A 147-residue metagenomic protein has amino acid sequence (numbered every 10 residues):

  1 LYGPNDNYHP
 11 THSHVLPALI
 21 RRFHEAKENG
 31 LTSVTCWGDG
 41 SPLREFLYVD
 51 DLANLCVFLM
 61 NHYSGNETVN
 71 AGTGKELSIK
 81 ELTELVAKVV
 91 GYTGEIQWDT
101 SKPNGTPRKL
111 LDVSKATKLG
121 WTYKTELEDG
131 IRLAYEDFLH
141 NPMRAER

Functional and structural regions predicted by a protein language model:
L1-A18, P42-L43: Flexible, glycine-rich beta-alpha linker
L19-H24: Short, well-ordered amphipathic alpha-helices
E25-R147: C-terminal substrate-binding subdomain of Rossmann-fold SDR/epimerase-dehydratase oxidoreductases
